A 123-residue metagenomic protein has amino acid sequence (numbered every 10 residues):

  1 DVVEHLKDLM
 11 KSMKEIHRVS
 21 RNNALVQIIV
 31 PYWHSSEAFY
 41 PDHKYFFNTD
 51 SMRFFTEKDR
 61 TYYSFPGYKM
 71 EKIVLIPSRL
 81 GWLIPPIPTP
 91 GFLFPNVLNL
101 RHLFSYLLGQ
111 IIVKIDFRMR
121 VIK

Functional and structural regions predicted by a protein language model:
D1-H34: Conserved SAM-binding loop
H5, Y45, L108: Aromatic-acidic/polar surface patches that form glycan- and anion
A24-S51: Conserved class I S-adenosyl-L-methionine
K44-G67: Short alpha-helix
S64-K123: A C-terminal cap/extension of S-adenosyl-L-methionine-dependent methyltransferases that defines the acceptor-substrate
